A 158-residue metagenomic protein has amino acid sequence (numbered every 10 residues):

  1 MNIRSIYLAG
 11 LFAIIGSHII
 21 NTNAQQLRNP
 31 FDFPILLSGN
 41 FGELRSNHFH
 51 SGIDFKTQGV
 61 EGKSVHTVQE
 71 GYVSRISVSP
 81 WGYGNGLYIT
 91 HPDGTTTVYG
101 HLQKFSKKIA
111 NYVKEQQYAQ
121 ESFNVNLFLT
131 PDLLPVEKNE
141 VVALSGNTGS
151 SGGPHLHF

Functional and structural regions predicted by a protein language model:
M1-Q26, P30: Bacterial Sec-dependent N-terminal signal peptides
T22-T95, Q103-K108, S122-V125, D132 (+2 more regions): Surface-exposed, glycine-biased beta-strand/turn segments
Y99: A cross-family detector of function-defining hotspots
V113-N124: A solvent-exposed, charged loop/short amphipathic helix patch at secondary-structure junctions
P154-F158: Histidine-centered catalytic micro-motifs
